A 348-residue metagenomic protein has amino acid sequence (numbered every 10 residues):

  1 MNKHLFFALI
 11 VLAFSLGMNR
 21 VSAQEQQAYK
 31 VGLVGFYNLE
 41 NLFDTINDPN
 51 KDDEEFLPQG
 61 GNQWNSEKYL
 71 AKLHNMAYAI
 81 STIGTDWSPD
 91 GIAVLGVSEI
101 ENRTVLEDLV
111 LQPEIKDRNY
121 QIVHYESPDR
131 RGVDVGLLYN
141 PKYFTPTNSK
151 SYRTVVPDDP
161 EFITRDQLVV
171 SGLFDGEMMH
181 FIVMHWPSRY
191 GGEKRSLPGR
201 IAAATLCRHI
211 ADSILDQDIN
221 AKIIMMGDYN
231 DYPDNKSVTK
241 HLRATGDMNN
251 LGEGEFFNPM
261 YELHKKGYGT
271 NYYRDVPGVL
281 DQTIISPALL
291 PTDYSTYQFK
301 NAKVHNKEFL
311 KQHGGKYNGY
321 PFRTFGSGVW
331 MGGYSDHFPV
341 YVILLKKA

Functional and structural regions predicted by a protein language model:
M1-Q27: Bacterial Sec-dependent N-terminal signal peptides
V21-P113, V123-V135, L310-N318, L345-A348: N-terminal, active-site-proximal structural segment of metallo-dependent hydrolase catalytic domains
A23-Q24, S213-I223, D231-A348: Metal-dependent phosphoester-hydrolase catalytic domains
Y37-E40, V97-E101, H124-P128, N140-P141 (+5 more regions): Active-site-proximal beta-strand/loop segments in catalytic clefts of secreted hydrolases
D44, T104-E107, R131-D134, Y190-E193 (+2 more regions): Extracytoplasmic/secreted cell-surface and envelope-processing proteins
P58-Y69, G91-V97, H124-Y125, V156-P157 (+4 more regions): Second-shell loop/turn segments in exported
I100-H180, M184-W186: Structured beta-strand-rich core segments of catalytic domains in phosphoester-bond hydrolases
H124, L168-E262: Extracytoplasmic, non-cytosolic globular domains
